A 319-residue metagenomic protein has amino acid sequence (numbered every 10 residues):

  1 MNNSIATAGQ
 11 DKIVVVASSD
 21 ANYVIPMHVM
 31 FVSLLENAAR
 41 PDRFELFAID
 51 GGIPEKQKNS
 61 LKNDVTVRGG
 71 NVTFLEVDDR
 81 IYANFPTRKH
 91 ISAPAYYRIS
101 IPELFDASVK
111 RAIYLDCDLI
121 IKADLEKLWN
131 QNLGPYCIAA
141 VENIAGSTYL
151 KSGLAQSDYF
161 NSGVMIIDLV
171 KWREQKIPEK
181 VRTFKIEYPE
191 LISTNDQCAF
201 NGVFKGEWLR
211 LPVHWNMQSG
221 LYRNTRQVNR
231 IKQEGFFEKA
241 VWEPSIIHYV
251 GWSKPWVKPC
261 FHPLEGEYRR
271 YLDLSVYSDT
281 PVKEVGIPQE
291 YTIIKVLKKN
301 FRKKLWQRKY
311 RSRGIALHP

Functional and structural regions predicted by a protein language model:
M1-I13, S19, K171-P319: A glycosyltransferase accessory/donor-loop signature
V14-A17, L34, E45-F47, I247: Hydrophobic targeting segments
V24-A39: Histidine-anchored nucleotide/phosphate-binding helix
F44-G51, A140-V141: Short internal beta-strands
F47, N71-E76, L209-L211: General small-molecule cofactor/ligand-binding pocket signal
K56-N59, N63-L104: Active-site-proximal specificity loops/subdomain of glycosyltransferases
F74-R80, P94-A145, L154-V170, Q175: GT-A fold catalytic core of metal-dependent nucleotide-sugar glycosyltransferases, centered on the diacidic
F85-P94, S152-Q156, T225-R230: Short, surface-exposed amphipathic charged segments that create phosphate/polyanion-binding patches used for binding
